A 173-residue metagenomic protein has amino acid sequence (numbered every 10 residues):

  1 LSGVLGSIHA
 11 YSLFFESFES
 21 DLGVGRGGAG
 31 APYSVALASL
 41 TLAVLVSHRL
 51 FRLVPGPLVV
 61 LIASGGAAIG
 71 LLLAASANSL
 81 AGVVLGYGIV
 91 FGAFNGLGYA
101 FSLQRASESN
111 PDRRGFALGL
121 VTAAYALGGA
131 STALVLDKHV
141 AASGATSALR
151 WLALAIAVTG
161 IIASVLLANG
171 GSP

Functional and structural regions predicted by a protein language model:
L1-A10: Pair of pore-lining "gating" transmembrane helices in MFS-fold secondary transporters
S12-T41: Extracellular/periplasmic helix-loop-helix junction of adjacent transmembrane segments in MFS-like secondary
F18, G96-N110, A117: Intracellular juxtamembrane helix-capping segments at the cytosolic ends of symmetry-related transmembrane helices
G23, P55, S76-N78, P111: Helix-breaking motifs and short loop linkers at transmembrane-helix boundaries and internal kinks in secondary membrane
A43-G56: Helix-to-loop junctions at the C-terminal end of transmembrane segments in multipass secondary transporters
G65-N78: C-terminal ends and interior cores of transmembrane alpha-helices in multi-pass membrane transporters/permeases
A81-L97: Hydrophobic core of transmembrane alpha-helices in multi-pass small-molecule transporters, especially MFS/SLC-type
V121-G171: Helix-loop-helix hairpin linking two adjacent transmembrane segments in secondary transporters
